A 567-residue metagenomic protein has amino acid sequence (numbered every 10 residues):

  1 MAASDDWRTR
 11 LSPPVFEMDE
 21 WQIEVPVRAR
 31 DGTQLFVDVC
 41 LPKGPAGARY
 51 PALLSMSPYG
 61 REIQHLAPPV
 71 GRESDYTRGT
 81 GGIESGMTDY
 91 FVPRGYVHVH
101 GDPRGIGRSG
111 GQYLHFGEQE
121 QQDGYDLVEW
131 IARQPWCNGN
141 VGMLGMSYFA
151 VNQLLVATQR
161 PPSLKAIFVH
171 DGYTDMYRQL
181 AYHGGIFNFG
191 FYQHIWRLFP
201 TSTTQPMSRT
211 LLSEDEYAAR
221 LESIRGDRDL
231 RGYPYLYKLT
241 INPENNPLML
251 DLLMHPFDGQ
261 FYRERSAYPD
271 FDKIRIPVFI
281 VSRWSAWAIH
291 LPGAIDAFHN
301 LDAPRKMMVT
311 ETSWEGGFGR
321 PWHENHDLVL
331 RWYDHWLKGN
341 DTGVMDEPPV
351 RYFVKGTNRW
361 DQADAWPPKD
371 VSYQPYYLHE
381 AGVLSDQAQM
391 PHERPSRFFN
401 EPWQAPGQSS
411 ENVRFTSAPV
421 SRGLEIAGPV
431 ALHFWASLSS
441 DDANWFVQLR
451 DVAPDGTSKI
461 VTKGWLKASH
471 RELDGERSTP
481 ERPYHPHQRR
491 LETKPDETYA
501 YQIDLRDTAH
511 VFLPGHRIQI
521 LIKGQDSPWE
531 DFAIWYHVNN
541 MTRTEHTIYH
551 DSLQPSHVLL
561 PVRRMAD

Functional and structural regions predicted by a protein language model:
A3-R10, W21, P26, N300 (+2 more regions): Glycine/threonine-rich phosphate-binding loop and adjacent beta-strand/alpha-helix elements that clamp
D31-K43: A short loop-to-beta-strand scaffold at the N-terminal edge of the catalytic core in hydrolase folds
A46-R133, L180-H183, N188, A453-P454 (+1 more regions): Cap/lid segment of the alpha/beta-hydrolase catalytic domain
G81-T88, P93, T158-K273: Accessory cap/linker subdomain of secreted extracellular hydrolases
P135-Y148: Alpha/beta-hydrolase fold nucleophile elbow
A150-P161, F434: Short glycine-enriched nucleophile-adjacent loop and the immediately C-terminal alpha-helix near the catalytic center
I274, I280-S282: Short beta-strand/loop motif that positions the catalytic acidic residue of the alpha/beta-hydrolase fold
W287-G293: Conserved alpha/beta-hydrolase "acid-adjacent" motif
